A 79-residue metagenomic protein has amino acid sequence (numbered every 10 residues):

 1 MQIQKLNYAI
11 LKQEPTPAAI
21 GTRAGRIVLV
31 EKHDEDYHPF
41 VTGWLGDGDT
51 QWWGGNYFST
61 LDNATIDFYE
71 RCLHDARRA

Functional and structural regions predicted by a protein language model:
M1-G21: Negatively charged, low-complexity tracts enriched in Asp/Glu with abundant Ser/Thr
M1-Q2, H74-A79: Short intrinsically disordered terminal tails
Q13-E14, A24-I27, R78: Positively charged, low-complexity intrinsically disordered regions
R26-G55, R71: Short aromatic-glycine-(Arg/Gly/Cys) micro-motifs in beta-strand/loop hairpins
W53, Y57-D75: A short, charged, amphipathic alpha-helix used as a generic interaction element across diverse proteins
